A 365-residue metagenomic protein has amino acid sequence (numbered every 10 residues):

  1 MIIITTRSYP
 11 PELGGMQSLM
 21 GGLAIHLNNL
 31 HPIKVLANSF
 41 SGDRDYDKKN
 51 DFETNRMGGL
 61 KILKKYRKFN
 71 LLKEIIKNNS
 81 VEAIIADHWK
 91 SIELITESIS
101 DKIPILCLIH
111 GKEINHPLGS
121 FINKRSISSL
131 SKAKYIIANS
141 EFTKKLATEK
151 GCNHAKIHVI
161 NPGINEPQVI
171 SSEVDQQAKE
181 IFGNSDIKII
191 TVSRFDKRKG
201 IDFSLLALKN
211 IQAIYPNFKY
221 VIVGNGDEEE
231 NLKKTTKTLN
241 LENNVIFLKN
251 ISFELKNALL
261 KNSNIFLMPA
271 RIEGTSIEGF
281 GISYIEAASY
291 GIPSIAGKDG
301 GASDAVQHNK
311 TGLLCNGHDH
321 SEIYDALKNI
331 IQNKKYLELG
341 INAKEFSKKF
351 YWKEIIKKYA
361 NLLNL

Functional and structural regions predicted by a protein language model:
T5, I181-K199, L205-L208: Conserved donor-binding/catalytic core segment of Leloir-type glycosyltransferases
T6-L13, L19-K64, T148, K298: N-terminal strand-loop element at the rim of the active site of nucleotide-sugar-dependent glycosyltransferases
A86-S91, I109: Short His-centered aromatic/hydrophobic patch
F142, G163: Carbohydrate-associated surface elements
N217, K335-K349, N361: A short, well-ordered alpha-helix in the C-terminal region of glycosyltransferases
V223, K233-I251: Nucleotide-activated donor-binding/catalytic signature segment of Leloir-type glycosyltransferases, i.e., the conserved
K249, Q307-N309, L313-H320, N329-K334: Conserved acidic donor-binding segment of nucleotide-sugar-dependent glycosyltransferases
K261-S276, I292: Acidic donor-binding loop of glycosyltransferase active sites
